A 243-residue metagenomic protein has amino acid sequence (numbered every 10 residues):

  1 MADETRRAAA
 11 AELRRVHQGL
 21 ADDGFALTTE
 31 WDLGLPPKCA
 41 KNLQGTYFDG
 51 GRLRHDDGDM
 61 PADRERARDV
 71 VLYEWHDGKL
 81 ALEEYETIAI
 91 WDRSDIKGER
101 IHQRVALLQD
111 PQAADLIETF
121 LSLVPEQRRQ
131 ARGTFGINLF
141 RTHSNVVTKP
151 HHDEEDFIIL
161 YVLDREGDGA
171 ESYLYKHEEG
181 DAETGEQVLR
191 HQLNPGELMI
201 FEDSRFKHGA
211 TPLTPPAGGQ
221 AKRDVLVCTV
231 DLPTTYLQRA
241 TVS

Functional and structural regions predicted by a protein language model:
M1-D95: N-terminal auxiliary "cap/dimerization" subdomain that precedes the catalytic jelly-roll/cupin core of mononuclear
E4-T5, G78-K79, E126-V146, H191-P212: Generic detector of solvent-exposed, compositionally biased contiguous segments
H17-G19, A62-D63, Q127-R129, K149-H151 (+2 more regions): A general structural signal for short secondary-structure junctions and capping/turn motifs
D32-G34, T142, D164, E179 (+2 more regions): Short, solvent-exposed loop/turn segments at secondary-structure junctions
L72-T134: Signature of the catalytic double-stranded beta-helix
H76, F140, V162, E202 (+1 more regions): Structured loops at beta-to-helix junctions and adjacent beta-edge loops in soluble globular domains
R129-N194: Catalytic core of non-heme Fe(II) oxygenases with the double-stranded beta-helix
E171-S243: Catalytic core of Fe(II)/2-oxoglutarate
